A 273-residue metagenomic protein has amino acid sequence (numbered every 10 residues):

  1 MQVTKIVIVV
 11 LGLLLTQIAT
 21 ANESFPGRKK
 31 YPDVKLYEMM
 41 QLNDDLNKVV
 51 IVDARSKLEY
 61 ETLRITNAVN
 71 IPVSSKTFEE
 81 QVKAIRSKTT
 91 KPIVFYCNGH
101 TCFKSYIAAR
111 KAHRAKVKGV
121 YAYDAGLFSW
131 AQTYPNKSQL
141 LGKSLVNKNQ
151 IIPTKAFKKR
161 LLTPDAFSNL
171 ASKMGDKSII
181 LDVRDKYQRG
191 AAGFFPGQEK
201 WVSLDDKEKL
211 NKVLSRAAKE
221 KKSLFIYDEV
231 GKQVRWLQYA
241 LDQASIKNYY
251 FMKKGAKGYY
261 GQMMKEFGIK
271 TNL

Functional and structural regions predicted by a protein language model:
M1-I8: Bacterial N-terminal signal peptides that target proteins for export
I8-T16: Bacterial N-terminal signal peptides
A21-V34, L58-F95, G99-I179, K186-L273: Rhodanese-like catalytic fold shared by cysteine-dependent sulfurtransferases and DSP/PTP-type phosphatases
K29-V52, L58-Y60: N-terminal secretory signal peptides
I51-D53, I180-D182: Structural scaffold elements adjacent to functional motifs in cytosolic proteins
